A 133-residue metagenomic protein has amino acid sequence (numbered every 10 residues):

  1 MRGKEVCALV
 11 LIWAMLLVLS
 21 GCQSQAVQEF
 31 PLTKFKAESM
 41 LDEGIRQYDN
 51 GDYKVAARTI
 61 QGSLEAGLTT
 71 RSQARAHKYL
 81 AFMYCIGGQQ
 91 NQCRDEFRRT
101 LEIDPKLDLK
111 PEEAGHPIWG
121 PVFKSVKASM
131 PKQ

Functional and structural regions predicted by a protein language model:
L16-A37: Bacterial Sec signal peptide processing site at the extreme N-terminus
T70-Q73, I103-I118: Boundary/linker segments of alpha-helical solenoid repeat arrays
